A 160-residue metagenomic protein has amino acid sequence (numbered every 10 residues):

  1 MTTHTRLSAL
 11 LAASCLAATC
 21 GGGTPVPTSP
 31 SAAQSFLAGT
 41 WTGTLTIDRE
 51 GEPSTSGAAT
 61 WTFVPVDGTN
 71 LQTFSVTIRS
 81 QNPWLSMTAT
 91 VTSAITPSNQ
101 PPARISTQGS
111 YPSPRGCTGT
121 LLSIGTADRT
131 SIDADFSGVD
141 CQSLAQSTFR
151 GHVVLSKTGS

Functional and structural regions predicted by a protein language model:
M1-L10: Bacterial N-terminal signal peptides that target proteins for export
L16-T19: C-terminal motif of bacterial Sec signal peptides marking the signal peptidase cleavage site
G22: Short, conserved catalytic or interaction motifs in soluble domains
P25-T42, S54, V66-G68, K157-S160: N-terminal helix-cap/turn-to-beta initiation motif at the start of protein domains
A38, T42, A58, L71-T73 (+1 more regions): Surface-exposed or flexible loop/turn and strand-edge residues in extracellular/cell-surface modules
G43-E52, A94-S160: Beta-sheet ligand-binding and adhesion/scaffold domains
E52-S98: N-terminal glycine/threonine-rich, aromatic-flanked beta-hairpin/loop signature
